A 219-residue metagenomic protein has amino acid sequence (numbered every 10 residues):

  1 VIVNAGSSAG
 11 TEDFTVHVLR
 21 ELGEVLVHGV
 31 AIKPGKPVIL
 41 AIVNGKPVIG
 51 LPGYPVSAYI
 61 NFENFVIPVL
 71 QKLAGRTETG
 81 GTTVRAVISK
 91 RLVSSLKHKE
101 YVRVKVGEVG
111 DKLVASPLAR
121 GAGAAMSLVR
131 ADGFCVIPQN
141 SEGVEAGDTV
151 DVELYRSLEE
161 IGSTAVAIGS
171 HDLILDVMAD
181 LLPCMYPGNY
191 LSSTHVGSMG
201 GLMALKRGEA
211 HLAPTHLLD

Functional and structural regions predicted by a protein language model:
V1-E21: N-terminal small/polar loop signature for handling phosphorylated ligands or for N-terminal nucleophile
V3-A5, L51, H216: Short, well-ordered coil/turn residues at beta-beta hairpins and beta-strand->alpha-helix junctions within
G6-S7, E24, V30-P37, V196-S198 (+1 more regions): Short, ordered loop/turn segments at secondary-structure junctions
A9-G10, L173-V177, M199-G200: Short alpha-helical
V18-G162: Flexible glycine/proline-rich
I161-H171, Y190-T194: Short, well-ordered beta-strand elements
V166-C184: N-terminal winged-helix
M185-D219: N-terminal segment of the mature folded domain
